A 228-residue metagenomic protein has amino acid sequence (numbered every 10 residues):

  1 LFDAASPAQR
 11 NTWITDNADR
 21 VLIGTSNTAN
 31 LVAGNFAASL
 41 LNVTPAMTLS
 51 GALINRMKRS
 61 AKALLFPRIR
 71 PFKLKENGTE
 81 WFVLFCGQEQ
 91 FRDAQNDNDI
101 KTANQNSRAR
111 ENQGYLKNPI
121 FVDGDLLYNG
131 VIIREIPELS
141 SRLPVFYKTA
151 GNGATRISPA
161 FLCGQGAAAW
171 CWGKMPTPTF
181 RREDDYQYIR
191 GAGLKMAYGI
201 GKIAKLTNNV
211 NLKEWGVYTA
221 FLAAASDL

Functional and structural regions predicted by a protein language model:
L1-R20: Short, glycine/acidic-rich hinge or "gate" loops at secondary-structure transitions that mediate conformational
L22-P71, G78-V83, E89-L228: Sequence/fold signature of self-assembling virion shell proteins
